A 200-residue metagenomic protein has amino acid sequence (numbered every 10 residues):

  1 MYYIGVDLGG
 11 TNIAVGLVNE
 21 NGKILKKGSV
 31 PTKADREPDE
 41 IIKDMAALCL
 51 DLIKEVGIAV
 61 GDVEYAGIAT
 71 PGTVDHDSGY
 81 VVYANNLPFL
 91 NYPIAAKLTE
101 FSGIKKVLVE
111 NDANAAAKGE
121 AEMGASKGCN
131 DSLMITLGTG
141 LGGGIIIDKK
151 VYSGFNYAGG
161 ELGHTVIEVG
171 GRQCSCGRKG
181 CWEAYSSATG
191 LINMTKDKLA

Functional and structural regions predicted by a protein language model:
Y2-A47, Y80-Y83, Y157: Short glycine-rich, Thr/Ser-proximal phosphate-binding strand/loop in the N-terminal lobe of ATP-dependent enzymes
Y3-D7, D62-G67, S132-T136, S175: Short glycine-aspartate micro-motif
G5, G67, A117, G143-G144: Small-residue (primarily alanine) positions within well-ordered alpha-helices, especially packing/interaction faces
T11, P71-V74, G138-G140: Short glycine-rich anion-binding loops that position phosphate/pyrophosphate groups of nucleotides and phosphorylated
N12-A14, A115-A117, G140-G142: Short glycine/serine/threonine-rich phosphate/pyrophosphate-binding segments that cradle anionic phosphate groups
G16-N19, S29, E37-E40, L108-E110 (+1 more regions): Glycine/GP-enriched mid-protein hinge/lid loop-to-helix segment characteristic of carbohydrate kinases
A34, P38-A46, L50, G61-A66 (+1 more regions): Glycine-rich phosphate-binding loop and adjoining helix at the ATP-binding site of ATP-dependent phosphoryl-transfer
E55, F101, M194-K198: Change "in soluble alpha/beta enzymes" to "in soluble alpha/beta proteins
